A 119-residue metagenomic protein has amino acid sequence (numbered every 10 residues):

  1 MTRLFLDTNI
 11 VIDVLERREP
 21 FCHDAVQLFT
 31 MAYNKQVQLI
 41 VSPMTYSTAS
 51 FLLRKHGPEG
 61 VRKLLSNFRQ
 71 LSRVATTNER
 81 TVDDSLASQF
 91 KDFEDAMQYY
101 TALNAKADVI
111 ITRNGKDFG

Functional and structural regions predicted by a protein language model:
M1-V41, R54-K63: Short, well-structured N-terminal submotif of metal-dependent ribonuclease cores
F21-A25, T45, G60-L64, T81 (+2 more regions): Amphipathic alpha-helical interface surfaces
F29-A32, L64-N67, Q98-A102: Glycine-rich loops and low-complexity Gly/Arg-rich segments that provide flexible linkers or classic glycine-based
V41, T45, V61-L64, F68-V74 (+1 more regions): Anionic, Ser/Thr-rich low-complexity intrinsically disordered regions
Q70-K116: Active-site neighborhoods of divalent-metal-dependent phosphate/nucleic-acid chemistry enzymes
